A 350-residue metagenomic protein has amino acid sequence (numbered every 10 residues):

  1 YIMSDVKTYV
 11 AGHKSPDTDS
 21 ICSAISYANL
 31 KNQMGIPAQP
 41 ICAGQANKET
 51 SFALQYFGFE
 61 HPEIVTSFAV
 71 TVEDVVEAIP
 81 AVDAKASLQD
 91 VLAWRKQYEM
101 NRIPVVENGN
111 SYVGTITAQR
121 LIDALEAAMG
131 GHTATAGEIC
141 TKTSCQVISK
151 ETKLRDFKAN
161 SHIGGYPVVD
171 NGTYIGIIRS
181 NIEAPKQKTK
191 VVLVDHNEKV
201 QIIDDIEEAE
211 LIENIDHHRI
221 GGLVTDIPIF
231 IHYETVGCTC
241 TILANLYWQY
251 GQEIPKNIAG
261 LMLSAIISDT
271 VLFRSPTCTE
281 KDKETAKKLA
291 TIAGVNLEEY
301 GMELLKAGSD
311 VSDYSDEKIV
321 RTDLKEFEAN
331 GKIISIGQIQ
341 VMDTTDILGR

Functional and structural regions predicted by a protein language model:
M3, D74, K96-Q97, C140 (+6 more regions): Solvent-exposed alpha-helices and their adjacent loops that cap or buttress functional pockets in soluble metabolic
M3-V10, K14-P16, Y27-Q33, A46-E49 (+7 more regions): A structured phosphate/pyrophosphate-recognition subdomain
Y9, E63-Y98, V106-E107, Y112-T115 (+3 more regions): Bateman/CBS regulatory modules and CBS-like beta-alpha motifs in cytosolic regions of diverse proteins
T18-S23: Conserved phosphate/anionic-ligand binding catalytic regions in large, soluble enzymes, centered on
Q39-G44, N214-I215: Short internal beta-strands
Q55, F59-T66, P185-G237, I242-Q252: Active-site cofactor/cluster-binding pocket
K153, I339-R350: Long, compositionally biased intrinsically disordered regions
